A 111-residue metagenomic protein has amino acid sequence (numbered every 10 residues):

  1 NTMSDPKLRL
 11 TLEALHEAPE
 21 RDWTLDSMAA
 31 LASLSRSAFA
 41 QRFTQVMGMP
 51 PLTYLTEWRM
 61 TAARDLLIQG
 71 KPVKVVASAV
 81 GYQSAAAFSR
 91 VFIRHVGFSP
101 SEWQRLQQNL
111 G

Functional and structural regions predicted by a protein language model:
N1-E17, A38: An amphipathic alpha-helical interaction segment
D5, M60, G97: ATP/adenylate-binding site constellation spanning eukaryotic-like Ser/Thr protein kinases, ABC-transporter
L12-E13, E17, D22-S27, L34 (+2 more regions): Terminal helix-turn-helix DNA-binding modules in bacterial transcription factors
F39, F43, A87-F88, F92: Short hydrophobic/aromatic patch on the recognition helix
S99-S101: Nucleic acid-binding interface residues in structured DNA/RNA-binding domains, emphasizing the DNA-engaging scaffolds
